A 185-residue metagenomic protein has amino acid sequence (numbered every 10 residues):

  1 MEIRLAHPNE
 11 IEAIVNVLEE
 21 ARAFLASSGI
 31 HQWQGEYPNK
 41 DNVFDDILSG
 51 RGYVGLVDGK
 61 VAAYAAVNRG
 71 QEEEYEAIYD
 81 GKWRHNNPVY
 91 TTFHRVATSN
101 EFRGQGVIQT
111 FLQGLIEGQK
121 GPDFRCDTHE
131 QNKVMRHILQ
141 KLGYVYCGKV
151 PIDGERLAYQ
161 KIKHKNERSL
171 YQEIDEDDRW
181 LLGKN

Functional and structural regions predicted by a protein language model:
E2-N16: A short beta-loop-alpha structural element at the N-terminal edge of CoA-dependent acyl/N-acetyltransferase catalytic
R22-N42: Conserved GNAT-fold acetyl-CoA-binding loop/helix
S49-N68: Conserved beta-hairpin
A66-A97, R103: Conserved acyl-donor/pantetheine-binding loop and adjacent beta-alpha core of acyl/acetyltransferases and related
T98, G104-E117, H137, K141: Conserved acetyl-CoA-binding loop-helix of GNAT-fold acetyltransferases
L112, G118-E130: Conserved GNAT acetyl-CoA-binding A-motif
E130-G148: Conserved active-site alpha-helix within GNAT-family acetyltransferase domains
I152-N185: C-terminal "cap" of GNAT-fold acetyltransferases
